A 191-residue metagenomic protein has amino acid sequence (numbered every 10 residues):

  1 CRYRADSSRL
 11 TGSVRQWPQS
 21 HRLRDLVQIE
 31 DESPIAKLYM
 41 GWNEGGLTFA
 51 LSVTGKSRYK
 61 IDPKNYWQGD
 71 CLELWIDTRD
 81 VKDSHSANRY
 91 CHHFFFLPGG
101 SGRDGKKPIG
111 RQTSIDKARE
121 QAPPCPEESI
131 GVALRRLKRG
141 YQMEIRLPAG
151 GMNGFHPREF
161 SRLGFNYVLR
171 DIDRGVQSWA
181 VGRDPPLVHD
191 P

Functional and structural regions predicted by a protein language model:
C1-P191: Structural preference for beta-rich elements and adjacent junctions enriched in aromatics
